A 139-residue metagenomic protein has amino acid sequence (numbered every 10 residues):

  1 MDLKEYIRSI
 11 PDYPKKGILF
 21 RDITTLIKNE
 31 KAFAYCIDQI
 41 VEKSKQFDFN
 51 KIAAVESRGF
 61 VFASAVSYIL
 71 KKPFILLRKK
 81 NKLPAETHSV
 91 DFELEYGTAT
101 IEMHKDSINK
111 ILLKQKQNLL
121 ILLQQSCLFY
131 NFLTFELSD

Functional and structural regions predicted by a protein language model:
M1-D139: PRPP-associated nucleotide enzymes
